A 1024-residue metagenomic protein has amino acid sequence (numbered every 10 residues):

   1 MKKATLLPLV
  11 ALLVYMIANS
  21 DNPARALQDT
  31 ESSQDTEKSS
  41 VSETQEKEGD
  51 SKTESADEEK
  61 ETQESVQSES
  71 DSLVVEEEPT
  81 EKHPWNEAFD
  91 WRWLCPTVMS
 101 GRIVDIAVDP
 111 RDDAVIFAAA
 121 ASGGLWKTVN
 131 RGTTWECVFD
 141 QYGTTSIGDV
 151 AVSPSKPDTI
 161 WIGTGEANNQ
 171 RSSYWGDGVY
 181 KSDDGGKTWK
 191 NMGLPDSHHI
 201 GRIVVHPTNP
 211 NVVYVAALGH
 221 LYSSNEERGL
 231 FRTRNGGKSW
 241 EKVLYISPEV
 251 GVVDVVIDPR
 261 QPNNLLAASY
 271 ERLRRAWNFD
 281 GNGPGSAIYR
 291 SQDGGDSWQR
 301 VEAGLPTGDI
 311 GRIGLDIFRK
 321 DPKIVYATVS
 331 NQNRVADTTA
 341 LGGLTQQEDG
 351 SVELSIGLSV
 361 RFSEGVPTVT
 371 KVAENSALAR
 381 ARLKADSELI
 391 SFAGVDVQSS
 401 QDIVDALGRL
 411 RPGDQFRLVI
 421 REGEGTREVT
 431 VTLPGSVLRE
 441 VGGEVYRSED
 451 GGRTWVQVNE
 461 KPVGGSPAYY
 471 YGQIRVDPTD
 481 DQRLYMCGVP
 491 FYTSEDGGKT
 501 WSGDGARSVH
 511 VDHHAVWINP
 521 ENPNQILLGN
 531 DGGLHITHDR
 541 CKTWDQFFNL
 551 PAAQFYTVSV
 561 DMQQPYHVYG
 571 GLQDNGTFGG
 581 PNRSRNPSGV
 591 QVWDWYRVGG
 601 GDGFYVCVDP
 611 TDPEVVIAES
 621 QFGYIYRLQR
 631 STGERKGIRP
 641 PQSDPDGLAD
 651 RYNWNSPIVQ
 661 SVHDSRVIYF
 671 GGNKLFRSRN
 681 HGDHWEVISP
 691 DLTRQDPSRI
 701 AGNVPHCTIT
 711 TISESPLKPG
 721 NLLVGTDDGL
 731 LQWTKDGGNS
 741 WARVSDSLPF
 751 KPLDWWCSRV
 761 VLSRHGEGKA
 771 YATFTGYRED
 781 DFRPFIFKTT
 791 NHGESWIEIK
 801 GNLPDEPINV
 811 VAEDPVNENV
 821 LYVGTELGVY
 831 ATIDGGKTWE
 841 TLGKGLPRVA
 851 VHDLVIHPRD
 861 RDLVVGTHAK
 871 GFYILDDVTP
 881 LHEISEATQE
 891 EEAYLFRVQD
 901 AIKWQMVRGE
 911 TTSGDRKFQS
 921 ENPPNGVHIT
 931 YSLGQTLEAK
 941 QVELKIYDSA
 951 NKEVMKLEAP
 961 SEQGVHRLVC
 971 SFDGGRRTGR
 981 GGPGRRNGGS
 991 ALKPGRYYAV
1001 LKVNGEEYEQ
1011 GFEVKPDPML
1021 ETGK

Functional and structural regions predicted by a protein language model:
M1-Q28: Sec-dependent N-terminal signal peptides
E58-V360, G365, P434-K917, P924-N925 (+1 more regions): Beta-propeller blade termini and top-face loops
V335, R976-G979, K1002-Q1010: Short acidic/polar inter-strand loop motif in beta-rich domains
L378-Q401: Conserved PDZ fold ligand-binding element
E388, G671, E962-L968, G988-R996 (+1 more regions): A glycine-anchored, Pro-Gly-centered beta-turn/N-cap motif
S399, E953-A991: Glycine-centered tight-turn motifs at strand-turn-strand junctions
V431-G435, E1013-M1019: Short beta-strand edge segments in extracellular beta-sheet folds
Y626-L628, I929-T930, E938-K956, R996-A999: Beta-strand-rich binding/interaction modules
